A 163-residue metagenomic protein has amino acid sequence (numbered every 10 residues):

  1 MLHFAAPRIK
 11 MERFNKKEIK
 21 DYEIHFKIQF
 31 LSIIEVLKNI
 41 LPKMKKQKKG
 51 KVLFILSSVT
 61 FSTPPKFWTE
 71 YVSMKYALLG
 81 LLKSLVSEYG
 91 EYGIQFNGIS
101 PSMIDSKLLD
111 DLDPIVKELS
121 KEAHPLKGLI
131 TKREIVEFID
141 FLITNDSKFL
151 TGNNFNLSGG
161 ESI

Functional and structural regions predicted by a protein language model:
H3-E23, F67, D110-L112: Conserved mid-core segment of classical short-chain dehydrogenase/reductases
P7, K51-A77, L82-E91: Catalytic loop of short-chain dehydrogenase/reductase
N15-E35, K49, L53, Y71 (+1 more regions): Catalytic Tyr-X3-Lys loop
P42, S87-E88, K148: Alpha-helical segment proximal to the catalytic Tyr-Lys
F61, F96, S100-D111: Short, flexible catalytic-loop segment of classical short-chain dehydrogenase/reductase
G90, Q95, L150-G152: Short, small/polar-rich loop/turn modules that mediate ligand/substrate recognition or access, typified
H124-I135: A conserved structural motif in NAD(P)-dependent oxidoreductases
D140, T151-I163: Short C-terminal tail/terminal secondary-structure segment of NAD(P)H-dependent dehydrogenase/reductase domains
